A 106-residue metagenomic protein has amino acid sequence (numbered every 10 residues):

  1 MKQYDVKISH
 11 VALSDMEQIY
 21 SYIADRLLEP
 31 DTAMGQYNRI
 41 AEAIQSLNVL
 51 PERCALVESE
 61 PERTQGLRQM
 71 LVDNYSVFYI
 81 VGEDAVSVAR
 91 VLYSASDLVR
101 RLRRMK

Functional and structural regions predicted by a protein language model:
M1-R63: Basic, Lys/Arg-enriched alpha-helical interface segments
K7, R39, R53, R68 (+2 more regions): Basic side chains
L27, V72-S76, I80-K106: Enriched for short, Lys/Arg-rich terminal
N38, E42-V49, G66-D73, S96-D97 (+1 more regions): Alpha-helix boundary/capping detector
L50, C54-A85: Basic/aromatic recognition patch in beta-strand/loop cores that engages polyanionic ligands
